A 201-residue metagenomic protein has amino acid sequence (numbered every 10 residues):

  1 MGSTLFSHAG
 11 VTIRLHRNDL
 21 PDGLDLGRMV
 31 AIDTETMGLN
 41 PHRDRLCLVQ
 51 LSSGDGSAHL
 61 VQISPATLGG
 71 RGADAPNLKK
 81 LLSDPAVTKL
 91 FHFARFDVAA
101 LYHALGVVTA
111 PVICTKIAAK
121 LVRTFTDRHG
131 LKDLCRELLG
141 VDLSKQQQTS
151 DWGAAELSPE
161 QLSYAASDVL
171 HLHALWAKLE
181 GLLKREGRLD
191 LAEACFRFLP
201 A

Functional and structural regions predicted by a protein language model:
M1-V30, T34: N-terminal accessory regions of nucleic-acid-interacting proteins
G2-H8, Q50-H173, A177-E180, A194-A201: Active-site-proximal helix-loop-helix substrate-binding element of RNase H-like nuclease domains
N18-D22, L39, L78-K80: Short, flexible, glycine/charge-rich loop motifs used to bind or transfer phosphoryl groups or to couple energy/partner
D25-L26, R45, S83-A86: Short, well-ordered loop/turn elements at secondary-structure boundaries
G27-H42, L46-V49: Gly/Thr-rich phosphate-binding beta-strand-loop-beta motif of the actin/hexokinase/Hsp70
